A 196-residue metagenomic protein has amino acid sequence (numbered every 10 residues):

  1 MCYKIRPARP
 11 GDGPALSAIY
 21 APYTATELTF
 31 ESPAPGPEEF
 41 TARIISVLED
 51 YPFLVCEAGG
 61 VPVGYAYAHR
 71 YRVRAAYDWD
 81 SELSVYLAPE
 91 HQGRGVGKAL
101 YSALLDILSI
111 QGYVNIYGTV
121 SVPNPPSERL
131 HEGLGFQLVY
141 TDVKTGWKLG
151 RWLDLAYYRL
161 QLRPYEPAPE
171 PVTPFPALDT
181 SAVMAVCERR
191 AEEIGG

Functional and structural regions predicted by a protein language model:
K4-L16: A short beta-loop-alpha structural element at the N-terminal edge of CoA-dependent acyl/N-acetyltransferase catalytic
A18-A34: Helix-loop element at the rim of GNAT/NAT acetyltransferase active sites that forms part of the acceptor-substrate
S32-E90, Y101-S102, Q161-L162, G195: Acetyl-CoA-dependent GNAT
Y67, Y117-V120, E132, Q137-D154 (+1 more regions): Conserved catalytic-core motifs of GNAT/GCN5-like acyltransferases
Q92, G118-E128: Conserved beta-strand-loop-alpha-helix junction that forms the acyl-donor binding cleft
G93-D106, R129-G133: Conserved acetyl-CoA-binding loop-helix of GNAT-fold acetyltransferases
L108-V120: Conserved GNAT acetyl-CoA-binding A-motif
K144-G195: C-terminal "cap" of GNAT-fold acetyltransferases
